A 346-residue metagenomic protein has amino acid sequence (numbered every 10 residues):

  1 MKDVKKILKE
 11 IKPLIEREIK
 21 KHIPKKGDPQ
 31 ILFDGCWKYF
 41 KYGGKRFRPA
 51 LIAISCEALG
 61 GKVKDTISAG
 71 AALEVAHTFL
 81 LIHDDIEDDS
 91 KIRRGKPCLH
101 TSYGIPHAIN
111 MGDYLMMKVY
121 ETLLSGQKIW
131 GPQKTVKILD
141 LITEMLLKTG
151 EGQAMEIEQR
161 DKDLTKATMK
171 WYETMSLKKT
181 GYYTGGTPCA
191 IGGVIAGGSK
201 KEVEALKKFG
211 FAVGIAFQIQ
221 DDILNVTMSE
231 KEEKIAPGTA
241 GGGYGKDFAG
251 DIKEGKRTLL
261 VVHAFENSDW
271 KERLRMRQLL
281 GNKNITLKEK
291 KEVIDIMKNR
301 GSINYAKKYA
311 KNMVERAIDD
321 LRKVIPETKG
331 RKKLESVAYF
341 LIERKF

Functional and structural regions predicted by a protein language model:
M1-F346: All-alpha prenyltransferase/terpene-synthase fold signal
